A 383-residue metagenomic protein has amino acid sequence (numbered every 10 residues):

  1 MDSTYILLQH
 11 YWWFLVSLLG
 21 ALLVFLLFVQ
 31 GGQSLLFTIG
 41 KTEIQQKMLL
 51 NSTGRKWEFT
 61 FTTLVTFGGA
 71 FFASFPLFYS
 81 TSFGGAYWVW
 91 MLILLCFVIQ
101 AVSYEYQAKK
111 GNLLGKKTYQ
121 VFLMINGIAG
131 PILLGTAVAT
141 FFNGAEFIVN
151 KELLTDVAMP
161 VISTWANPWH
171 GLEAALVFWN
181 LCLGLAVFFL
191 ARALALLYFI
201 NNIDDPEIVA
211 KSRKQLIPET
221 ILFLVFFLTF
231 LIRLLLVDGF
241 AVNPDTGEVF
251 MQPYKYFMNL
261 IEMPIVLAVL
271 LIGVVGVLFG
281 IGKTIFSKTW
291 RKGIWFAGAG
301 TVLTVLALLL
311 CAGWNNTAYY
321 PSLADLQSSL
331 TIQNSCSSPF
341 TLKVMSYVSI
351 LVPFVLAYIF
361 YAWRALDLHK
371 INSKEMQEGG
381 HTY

Functional and structural regions predicted by a protein language model:
M1-F61, V65-G68: N-terminal signal-anchor module of multipass membrane proteins
D2, V249-Y254, P321-T341: Short, membrane-exposed interhelical loops at transmembrane-helix boundaries
H10-V24, G84-F97, M124, I128 (+2 more regions): Alpha-helical transmembrane segments
L26-S34, G54, T62-K110, N126-L153 (+2 more regions): Transmembrane-helix bundle segments that line or gate the permeation/cavity pathway in multi-pass membrane proteins
K110-R291, C311: Long, contiguous internal "core" modules enriched in hydrophobic/ aromatic residues
D205, F279, K283, S337-K370: Alpha-helical transmembrane segments of multi-pass membrane proteins predominantly involved in bioenergetics
I294-L303: Central hydrophobic cores of alpha-helical transmembrane segments in multi-pass integral membrane proteins
L368-Y383: Short, highly charged, low-complexity non-transmembrane loops/tails of multi-pass membrane proteins
